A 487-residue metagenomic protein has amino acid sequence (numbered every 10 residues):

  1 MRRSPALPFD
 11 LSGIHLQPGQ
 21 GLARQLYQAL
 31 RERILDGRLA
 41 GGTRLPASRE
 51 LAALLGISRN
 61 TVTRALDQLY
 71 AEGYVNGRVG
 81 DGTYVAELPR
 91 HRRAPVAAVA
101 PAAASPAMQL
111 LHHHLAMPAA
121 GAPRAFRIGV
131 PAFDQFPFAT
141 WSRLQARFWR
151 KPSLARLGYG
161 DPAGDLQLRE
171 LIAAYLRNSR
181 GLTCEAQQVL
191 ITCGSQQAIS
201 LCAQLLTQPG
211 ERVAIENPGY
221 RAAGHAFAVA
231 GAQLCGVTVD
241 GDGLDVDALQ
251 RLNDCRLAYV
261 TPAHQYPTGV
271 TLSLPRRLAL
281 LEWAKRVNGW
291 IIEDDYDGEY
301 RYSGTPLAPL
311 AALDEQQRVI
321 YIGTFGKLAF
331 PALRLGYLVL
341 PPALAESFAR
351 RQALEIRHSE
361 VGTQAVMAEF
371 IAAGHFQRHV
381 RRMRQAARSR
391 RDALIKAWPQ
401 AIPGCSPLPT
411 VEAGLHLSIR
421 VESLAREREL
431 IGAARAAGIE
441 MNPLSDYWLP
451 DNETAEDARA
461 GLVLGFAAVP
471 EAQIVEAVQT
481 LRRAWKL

Functional and structural regions predicted by a protein language model:
M1-F148, A343, A349, A353-E360 (+8 more regions): N-terminal basic, amphipathic alpha-helical segments
P131, P262-Y266, K327, V469: Short glycine-rich anion-binding loops that position phosphate/pyrophosphate groups of nucleotides and phosphorylated
Q145-V287, G298-Y300, T305-Q316, A387 (+1 more regions): Conserved core of the PLP fold type I
I172, Y337, A365-A373: Helix-loop "lid/cap" segments that line or gate small-molecule binding pockets
V189, G289, V319, C405-S406 (+1 more regions): Short, conserved active-site loop motifs that form the nucleotide-linked donor/cofactor pocket
D314-S347, S359-G362: Active-site PLP attachment segment
